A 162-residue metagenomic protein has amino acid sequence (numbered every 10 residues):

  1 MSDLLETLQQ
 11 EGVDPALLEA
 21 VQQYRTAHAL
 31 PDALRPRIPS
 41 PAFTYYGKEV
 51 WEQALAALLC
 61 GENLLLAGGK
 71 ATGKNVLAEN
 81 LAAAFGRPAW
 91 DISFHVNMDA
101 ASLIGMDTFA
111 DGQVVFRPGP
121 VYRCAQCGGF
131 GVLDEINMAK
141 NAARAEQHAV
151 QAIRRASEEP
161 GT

Functional and structural regions predicted by a protein language model:
M1-T162: AAA+ P-loop NTPase catalytic core and its hallmark functional loops
